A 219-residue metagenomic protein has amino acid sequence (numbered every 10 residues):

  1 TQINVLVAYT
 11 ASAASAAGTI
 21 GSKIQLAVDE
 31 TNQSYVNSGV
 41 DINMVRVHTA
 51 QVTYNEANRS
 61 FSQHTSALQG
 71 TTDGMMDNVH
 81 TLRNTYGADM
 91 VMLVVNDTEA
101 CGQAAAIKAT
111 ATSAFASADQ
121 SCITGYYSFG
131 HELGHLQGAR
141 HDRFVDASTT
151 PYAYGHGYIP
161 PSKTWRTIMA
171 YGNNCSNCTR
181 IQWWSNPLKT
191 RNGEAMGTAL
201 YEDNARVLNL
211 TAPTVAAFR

Functional and structural regions predicted by a protein language model:
T1-R219: Extracellular (secreted or membrane-anchored) zinc-dependent metallopeptidases, primarily metzincins but also closely
